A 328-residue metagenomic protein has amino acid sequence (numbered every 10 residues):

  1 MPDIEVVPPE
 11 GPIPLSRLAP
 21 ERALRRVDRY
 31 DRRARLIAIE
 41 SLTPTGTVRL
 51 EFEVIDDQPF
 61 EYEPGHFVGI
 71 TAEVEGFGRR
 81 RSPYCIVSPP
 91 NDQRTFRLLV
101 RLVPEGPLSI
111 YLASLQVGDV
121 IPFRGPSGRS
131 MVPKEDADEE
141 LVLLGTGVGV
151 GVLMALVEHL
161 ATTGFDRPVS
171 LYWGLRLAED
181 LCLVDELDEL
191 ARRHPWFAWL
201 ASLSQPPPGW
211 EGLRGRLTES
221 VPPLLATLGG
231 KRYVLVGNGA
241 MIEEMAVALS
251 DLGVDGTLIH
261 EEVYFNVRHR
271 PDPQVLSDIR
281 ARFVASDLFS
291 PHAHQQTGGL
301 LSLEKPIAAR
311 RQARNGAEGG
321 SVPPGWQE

Functional and structural regions predicted by a protein language model:
P2-P9, E21, Y30, Y172-E328: Reductase modules of NAD(P)H-dependent flavoproteins
I13-D119, L175-L177, S204-Q205: Ferredoxin-reductase
G65, G149, N238: Short, conserved phosphate/pyrophosphate- and ester-handling motifs at nucleotide-, phospho-/glycolipid
P126-A137: A short, basic/flexible loop-to-alpha-helix module at the beginning of a structural domain
D138, T162-V169: Conserved S-adenosyl-L-methionine
V142-L144, V234: Conserved beta-strand elements of the Class I
V152-T162: Histidine-anchored nucleotide/phosphate-binding helix
